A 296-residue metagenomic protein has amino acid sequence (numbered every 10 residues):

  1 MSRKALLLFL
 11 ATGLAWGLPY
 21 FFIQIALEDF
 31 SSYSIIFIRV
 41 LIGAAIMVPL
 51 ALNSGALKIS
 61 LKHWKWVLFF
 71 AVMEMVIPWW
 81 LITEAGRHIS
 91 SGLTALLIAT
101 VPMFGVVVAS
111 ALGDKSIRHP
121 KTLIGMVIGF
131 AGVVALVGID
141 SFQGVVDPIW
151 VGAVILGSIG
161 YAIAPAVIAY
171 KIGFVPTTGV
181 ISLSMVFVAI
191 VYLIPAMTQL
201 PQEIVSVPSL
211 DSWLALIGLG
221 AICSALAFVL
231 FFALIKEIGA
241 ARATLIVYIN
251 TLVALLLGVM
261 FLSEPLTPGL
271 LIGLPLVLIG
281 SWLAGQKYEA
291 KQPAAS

Functional and structural regions predicted by a protein language model:
M1-A5, E28-Y33, F37, I59-K65 (+3 more regions): Juxtamembrane helix-entry segments on the extracytoplasmic side of multipass membrane proteins
L14-I42, E84, S90-G92, I163-V188 (+1 more regions): Juxtamembrane helix-loop-helix junctions in multi-pass membrane proteins
A15, P19-Y20, V48-I98, V133-A135 (+1 more regions): Specific transmembrane alpha-helical segments of multi-pass solute transporters/efflux pumps, especially DMT/EamA
L18, F22-I25, D29, A44-S60 (+5 more regions): Membrane-interface helix-cap regions at the ends of transmembrane helices in multi-pass membrane proteins
S34-A45, M73-E74, W79-I117, K121 (+2 more regions): Specific alpha-helical transmembrane segments that line the substrate/conduction pathway and gating interfaces
I38, M75, T94-T100, P165-I190 (+1 more regions): Helix-helix packing/entry segments at the starts of transmembrane helices
M47, G105-V107, A111-L112, Q143-Q202 (+3 more regions): Transmembrane alpha-helical segments that form core, pore/gating elements of small-molecule transporters/exporters
M47, L68, A99-T100, V108 (+4 more regions): Hydrophobic transmembrane alpha-helices of multi-pass small-molecule transport proteins
